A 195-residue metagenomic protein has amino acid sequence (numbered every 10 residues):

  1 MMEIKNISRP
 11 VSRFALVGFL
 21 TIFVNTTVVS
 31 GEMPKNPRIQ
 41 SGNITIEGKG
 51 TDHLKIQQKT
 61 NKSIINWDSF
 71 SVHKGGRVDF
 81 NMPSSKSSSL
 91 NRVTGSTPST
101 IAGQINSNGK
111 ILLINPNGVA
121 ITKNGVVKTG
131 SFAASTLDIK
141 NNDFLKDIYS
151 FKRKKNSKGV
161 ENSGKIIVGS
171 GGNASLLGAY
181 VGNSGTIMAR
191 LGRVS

Functional and structural regions predicted by a protein language model:
M2-I4, T21-S195: Solvent-exposed adhesion/ligand-recognition segments of exported proteins
E3-A15: Bacterial N-terminal signal peptides that target proteins for export
